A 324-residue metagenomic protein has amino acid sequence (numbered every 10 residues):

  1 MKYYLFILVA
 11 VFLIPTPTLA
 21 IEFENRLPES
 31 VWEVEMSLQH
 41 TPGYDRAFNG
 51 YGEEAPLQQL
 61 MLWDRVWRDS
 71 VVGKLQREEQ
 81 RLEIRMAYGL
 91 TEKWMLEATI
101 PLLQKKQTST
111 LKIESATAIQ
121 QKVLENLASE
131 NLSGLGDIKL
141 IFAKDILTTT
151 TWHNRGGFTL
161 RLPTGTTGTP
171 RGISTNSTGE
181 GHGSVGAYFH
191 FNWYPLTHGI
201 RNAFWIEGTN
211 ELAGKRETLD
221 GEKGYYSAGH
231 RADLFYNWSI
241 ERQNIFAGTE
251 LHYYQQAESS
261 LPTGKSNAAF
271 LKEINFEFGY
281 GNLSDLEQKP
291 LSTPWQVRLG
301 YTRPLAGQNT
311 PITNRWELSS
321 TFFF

Functional and structural regions predicted by a protein language model:
T18-L62, D285-L291: Outer-membrane beta-barrel biogenesis signature
I21-V31, K93, L147-N154, P195-R201 (+3 more regions): Short loop/turn motifs that connect adjacent beta-strands in outer-membrane beta-barrel proteins
W32-M36, L96-A98, L140, W152-F158 (+7 more regions): Transmembrane beta-strands of outer-membrane beta-barrel proteins
L38-Y44, I100-K106, I146, L160-T166 (+7 more regions): Transmembrane beta-strands of outer-membrane beta-barrel pores
P56-L60, L124, G214-F324: Outer membrane beta-barrel transmembrane domains
V71-T99, N131-T148: Outer-membrane beta-barrel transmembrane strands
V72-R81, A128-G136, G179-S184, Y226-H230 (+3 more regions): Short sequence motifs at beta-strands and strand-loop junctions characteristic of Gram-negative outer-membrane
Q104-S227: Outer-membrane pore/translocation modules
